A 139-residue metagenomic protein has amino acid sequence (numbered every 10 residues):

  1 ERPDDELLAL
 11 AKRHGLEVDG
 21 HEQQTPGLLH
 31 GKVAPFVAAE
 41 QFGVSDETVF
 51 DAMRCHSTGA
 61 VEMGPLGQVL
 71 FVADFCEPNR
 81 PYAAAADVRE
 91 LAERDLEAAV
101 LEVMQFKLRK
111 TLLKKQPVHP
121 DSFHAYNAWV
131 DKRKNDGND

Functional and structural regions predicted by a protein language model:
E1-M104: Divalent metal-dependent catalytic cores for phosphoryl transfer on phosphate-bearing substrates
R109-D139: Charged phosphate-binding loop/patch that engages nucleotide di/tri-phosphates or the phosphate backbone of nucleic
